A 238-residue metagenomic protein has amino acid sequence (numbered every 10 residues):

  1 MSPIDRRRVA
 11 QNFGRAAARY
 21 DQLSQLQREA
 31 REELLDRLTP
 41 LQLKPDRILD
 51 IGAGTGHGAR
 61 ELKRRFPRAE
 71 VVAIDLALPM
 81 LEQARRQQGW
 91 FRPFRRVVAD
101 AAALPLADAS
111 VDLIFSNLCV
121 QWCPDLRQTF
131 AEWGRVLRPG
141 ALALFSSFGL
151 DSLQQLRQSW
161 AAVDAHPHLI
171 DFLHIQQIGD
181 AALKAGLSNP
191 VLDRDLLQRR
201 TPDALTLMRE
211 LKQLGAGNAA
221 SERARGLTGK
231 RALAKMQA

Functional and structural regions predicted by a protein language model:
S2-E32: Class I SAM-dependent methyltransferase Rossmann-like catalytic core, especially the SAM/SAH-binding loop
L26-P45, E61: Conserved alpha-helix/loop element of class I SAM-dependent methyltransferases that forms part of the SAM/SAH-binding
R47-L104: Class I SAM-dependent methyltransferase SAM/SAH-binding core
A102-L113: A short acidic, Gly/Pro-enriched loop at the edge of an enzyme's catalytic core that lines a small-molecule cofactor
D112-D125: A short SAM/SAH-binding and catalytic strip from SAM-dependent methyltransferases
R127-P139: A short glycine-rich, Lys/Arg-flanked "PGG" loop and its adjoining helix->strand segment in the class I
L142-T206, E210-K230: Conserved catalytic/acceptor-binding region of the Class I
